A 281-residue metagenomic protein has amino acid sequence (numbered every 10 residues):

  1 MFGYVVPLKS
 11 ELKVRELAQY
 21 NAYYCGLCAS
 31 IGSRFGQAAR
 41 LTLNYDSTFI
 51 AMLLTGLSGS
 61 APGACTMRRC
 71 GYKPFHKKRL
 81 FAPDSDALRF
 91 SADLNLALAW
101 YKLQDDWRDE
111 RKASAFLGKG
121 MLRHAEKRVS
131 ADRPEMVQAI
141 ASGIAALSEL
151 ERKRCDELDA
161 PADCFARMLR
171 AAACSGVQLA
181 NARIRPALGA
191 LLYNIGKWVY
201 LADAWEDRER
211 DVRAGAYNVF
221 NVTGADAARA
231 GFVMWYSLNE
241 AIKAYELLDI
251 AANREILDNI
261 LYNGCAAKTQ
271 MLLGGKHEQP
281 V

Functional and structural regions predicted by a protein language model:
M1-A190, L201-V233, N239, K243-I256 (+3 more regions): Acidic catalytic motifs of isoprenoid enzymes
L191-G196: Membrane-embedded alpha-helical segments that form the functional core of polytopic membrane enzymes, especially those
